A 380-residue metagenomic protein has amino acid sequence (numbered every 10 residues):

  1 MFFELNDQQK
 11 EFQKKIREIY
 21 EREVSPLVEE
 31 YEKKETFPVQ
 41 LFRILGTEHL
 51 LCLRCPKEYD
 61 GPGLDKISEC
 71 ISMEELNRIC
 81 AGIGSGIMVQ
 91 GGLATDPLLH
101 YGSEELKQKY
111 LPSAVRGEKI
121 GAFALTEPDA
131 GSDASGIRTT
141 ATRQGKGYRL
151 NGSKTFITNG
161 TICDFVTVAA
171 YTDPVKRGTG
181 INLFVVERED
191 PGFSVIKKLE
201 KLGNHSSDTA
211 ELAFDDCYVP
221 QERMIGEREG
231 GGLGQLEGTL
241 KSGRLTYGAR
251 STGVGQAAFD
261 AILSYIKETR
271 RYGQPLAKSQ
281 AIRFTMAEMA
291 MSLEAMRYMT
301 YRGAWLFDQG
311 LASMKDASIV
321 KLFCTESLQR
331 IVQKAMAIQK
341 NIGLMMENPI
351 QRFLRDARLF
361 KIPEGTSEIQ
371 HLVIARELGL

Functional and structural regions predicted by a protein language model:
M1-I83, V89, Y101-L106, S113 (+5 more regions): Alpha-helical interface subdomain recognition
A114, D129-S132, F156-N159, D173-V175 (+2 more regions): Short Gly/Pro-enriched turn/cap motifs at secondary-structure boundaries
G117-L125: A short, Trp-centered hydrophobic/proline-enriched beta-strand micro-motif
A122, R138-T140, F165-A169, L183-V185 (+2 more regions): Conserved hydrophobic/aromatic beta-strand scaffold that supports enzyme active sites
G131, T155-G160, N204, S242-T246 (+1 more regions): Glycine-rich phosphate/pyrophosphate-binding beta-alpha loops
G136-R138, E189-Y218: Flexible, small-/acidic-enriched active-site or ligand-binding loops
N151-V195: A short core secondary-structure module
D215-Q235: Long, acidic (Asp/Glu-rich), low-complexity accessory segments flanking structured domains
